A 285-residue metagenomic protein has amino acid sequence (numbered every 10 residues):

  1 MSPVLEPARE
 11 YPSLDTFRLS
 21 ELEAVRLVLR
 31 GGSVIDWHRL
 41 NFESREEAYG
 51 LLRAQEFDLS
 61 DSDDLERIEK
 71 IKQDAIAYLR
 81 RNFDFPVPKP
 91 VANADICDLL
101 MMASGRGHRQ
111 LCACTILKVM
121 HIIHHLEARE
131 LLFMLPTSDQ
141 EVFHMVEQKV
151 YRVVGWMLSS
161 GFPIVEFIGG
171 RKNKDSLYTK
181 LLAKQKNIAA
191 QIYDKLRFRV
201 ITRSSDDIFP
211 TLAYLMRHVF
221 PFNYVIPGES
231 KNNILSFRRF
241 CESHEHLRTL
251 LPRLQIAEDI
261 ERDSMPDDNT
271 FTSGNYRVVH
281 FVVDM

Functional and structural regions predicted by a protein language model:
M1-K180, I188-Q191: Charge-rich, low-complexity segments
I188-A190, D194-R197, I201-M285: Long beta-strand-rich cores associated with HINT superfamily self-processing modules
